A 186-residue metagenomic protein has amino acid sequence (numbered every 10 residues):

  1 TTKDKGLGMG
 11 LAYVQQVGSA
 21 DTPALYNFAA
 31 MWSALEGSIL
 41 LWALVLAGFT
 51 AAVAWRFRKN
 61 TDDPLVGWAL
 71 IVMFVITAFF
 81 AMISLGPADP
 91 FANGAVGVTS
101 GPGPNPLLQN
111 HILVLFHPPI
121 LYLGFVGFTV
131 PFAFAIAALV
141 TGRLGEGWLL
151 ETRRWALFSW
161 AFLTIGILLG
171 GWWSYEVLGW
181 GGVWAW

Functional and structural regions predicted by a protein language model:
T1-W186: Polytopic transmembrane helical bundles with strong interfacial aromatic enrichment
